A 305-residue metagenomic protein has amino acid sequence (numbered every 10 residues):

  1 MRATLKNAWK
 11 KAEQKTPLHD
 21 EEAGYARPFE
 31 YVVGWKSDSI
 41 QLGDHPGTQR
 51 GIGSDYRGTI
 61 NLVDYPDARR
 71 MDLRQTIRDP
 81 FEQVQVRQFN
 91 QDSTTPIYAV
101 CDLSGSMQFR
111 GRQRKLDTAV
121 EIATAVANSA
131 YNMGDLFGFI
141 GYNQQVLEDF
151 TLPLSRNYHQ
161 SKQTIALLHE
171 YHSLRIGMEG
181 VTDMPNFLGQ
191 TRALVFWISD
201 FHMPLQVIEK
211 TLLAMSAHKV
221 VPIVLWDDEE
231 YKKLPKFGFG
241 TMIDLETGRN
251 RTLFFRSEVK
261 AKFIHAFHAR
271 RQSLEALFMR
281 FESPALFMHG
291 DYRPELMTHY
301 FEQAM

Functional and structural regions predicted by a protein language model:
R2-L42, I60-P66, Q75-I77, V86-Q88 (+4 more regions): Exposed, interaction-prone extracellular/peripheral surfaces
S54-D55: Charged, amphipathic alpha-helical linkers/stalks
D72: Short, Gly/Ser/Thr-enriched beta-strand-loop segments that form substrate-interacting elements of hydrolase/peptidase
